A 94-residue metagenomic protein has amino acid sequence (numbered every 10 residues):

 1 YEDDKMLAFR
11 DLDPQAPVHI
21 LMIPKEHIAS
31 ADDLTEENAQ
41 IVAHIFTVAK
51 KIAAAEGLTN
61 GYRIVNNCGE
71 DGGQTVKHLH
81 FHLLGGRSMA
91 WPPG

Functional and structural regions predicted by a protein language model:
Y1-G94: HIT superfamily nucleotide-processing domains
